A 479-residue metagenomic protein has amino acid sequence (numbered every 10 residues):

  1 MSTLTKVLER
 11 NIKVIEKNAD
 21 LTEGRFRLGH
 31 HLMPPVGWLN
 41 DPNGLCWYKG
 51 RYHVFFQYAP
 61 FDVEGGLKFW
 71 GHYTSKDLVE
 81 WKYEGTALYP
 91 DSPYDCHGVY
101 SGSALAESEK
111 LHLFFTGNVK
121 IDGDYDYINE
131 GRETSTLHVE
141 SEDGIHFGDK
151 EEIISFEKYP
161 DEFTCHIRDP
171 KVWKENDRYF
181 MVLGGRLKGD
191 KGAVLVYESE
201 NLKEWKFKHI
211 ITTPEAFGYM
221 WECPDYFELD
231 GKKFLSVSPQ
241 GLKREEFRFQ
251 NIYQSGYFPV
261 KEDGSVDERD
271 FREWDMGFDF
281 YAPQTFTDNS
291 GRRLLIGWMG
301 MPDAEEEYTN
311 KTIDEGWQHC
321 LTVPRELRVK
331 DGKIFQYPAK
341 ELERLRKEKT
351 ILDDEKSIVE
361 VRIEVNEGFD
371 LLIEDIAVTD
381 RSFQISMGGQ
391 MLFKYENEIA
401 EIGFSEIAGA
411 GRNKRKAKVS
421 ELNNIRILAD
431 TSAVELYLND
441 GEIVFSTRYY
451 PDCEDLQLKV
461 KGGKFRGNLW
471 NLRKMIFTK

Functional and structural regions predicted by a protein language model:
M1-D169, K174-F217, D230-M276, M299-T350 (+3 more regions): Beta-rich carbohydrate-recognition and catalytic domains
I12-N18, S255-K479: Beta-rich accessory regions
